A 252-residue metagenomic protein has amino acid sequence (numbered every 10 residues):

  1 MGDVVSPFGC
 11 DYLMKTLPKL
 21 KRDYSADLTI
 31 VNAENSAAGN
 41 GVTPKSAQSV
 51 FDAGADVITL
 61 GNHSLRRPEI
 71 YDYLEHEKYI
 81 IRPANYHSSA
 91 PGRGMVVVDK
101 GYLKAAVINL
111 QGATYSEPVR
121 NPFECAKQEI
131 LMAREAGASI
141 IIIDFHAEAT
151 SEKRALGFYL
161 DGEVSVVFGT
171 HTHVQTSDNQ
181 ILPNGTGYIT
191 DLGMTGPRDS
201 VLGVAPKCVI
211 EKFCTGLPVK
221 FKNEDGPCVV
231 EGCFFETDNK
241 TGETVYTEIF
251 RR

Functional and structural regions predicted by a protein language model:
M1-R252: Acidic, metal/ion-coordinating pockets
